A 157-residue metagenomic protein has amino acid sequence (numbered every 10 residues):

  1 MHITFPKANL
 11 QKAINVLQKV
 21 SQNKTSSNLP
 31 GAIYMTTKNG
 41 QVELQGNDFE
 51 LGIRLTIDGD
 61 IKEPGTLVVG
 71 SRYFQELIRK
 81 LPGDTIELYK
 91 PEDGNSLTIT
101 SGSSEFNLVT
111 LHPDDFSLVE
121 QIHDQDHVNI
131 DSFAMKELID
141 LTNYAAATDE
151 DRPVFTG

Functional and structural regions predicted by a protein language model:
M1-G157: Structural preference for solvent-exposed beta-strand-turn elements and adjacent flexible terminal/loop segments within
